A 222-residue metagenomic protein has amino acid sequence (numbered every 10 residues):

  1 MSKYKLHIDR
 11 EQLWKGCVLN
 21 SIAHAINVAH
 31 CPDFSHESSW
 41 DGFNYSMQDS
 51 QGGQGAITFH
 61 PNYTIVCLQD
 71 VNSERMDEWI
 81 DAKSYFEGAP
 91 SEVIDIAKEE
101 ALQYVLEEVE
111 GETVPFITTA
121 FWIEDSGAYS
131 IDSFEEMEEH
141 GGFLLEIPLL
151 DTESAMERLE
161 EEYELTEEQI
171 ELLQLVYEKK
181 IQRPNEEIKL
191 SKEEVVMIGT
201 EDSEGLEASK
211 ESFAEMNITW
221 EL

Functional and structural regions predicted by a protein language model:
M1-G52, P61-N62, D77-L222: N-terminal domain-onset segments
T64-V66: Primarily extracytoplasmic ectodomains and periplasmic/lumenal surface modules that are beta-strand-rich
Q69-D77: Short, solvent-exposed aromatic-acidic interface loops
